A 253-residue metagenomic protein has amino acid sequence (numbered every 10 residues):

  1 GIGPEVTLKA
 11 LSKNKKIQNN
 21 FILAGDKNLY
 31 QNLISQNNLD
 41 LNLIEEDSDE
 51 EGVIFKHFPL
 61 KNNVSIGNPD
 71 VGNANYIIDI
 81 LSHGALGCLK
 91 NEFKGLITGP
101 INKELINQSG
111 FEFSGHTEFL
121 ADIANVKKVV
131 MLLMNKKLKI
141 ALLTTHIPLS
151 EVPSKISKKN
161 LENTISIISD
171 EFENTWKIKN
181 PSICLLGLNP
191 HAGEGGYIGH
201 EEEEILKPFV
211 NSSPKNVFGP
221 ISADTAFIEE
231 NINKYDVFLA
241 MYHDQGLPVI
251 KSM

Functional and structural regions predicted by a protein language model:
I2-H116, K159-M241, Q245-S252: Contiguous, glycine/small-aliphatic-enriched amphipathic segments in soluble metabolic enzymes
F111-I140, T145-P148: Flexible loop/hinge segments that line or gate small-molecule binding clefts
F119-K127, I147-E173: Active-site glycine-rich loop that binds ribose-phosphate moieties when present
